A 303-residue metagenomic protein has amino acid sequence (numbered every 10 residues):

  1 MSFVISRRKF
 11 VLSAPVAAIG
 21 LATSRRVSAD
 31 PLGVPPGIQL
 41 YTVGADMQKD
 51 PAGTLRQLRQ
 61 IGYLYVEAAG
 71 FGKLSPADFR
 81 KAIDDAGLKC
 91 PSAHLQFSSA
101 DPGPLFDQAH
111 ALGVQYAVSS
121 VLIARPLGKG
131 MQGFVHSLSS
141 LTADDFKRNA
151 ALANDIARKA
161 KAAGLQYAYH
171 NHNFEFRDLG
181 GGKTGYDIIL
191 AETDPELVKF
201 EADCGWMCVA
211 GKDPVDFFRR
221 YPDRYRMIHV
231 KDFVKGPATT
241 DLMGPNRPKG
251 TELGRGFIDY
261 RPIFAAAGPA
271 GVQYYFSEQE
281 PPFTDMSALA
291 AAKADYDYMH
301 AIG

Functional and structural regions predicted by a protein language model:
M1-A18, A22: N-terminal secretory signal peptides and thylakoid transit peptides that target proteins across membranes
P15, Y65, L95-F200, L289: Active-site acidic/histidine proton-transfer and metal-coordination neighborhood in alpha/beta enzyme cores
S24-Q48, Q57: C-terminal segment of N-terminal export signals and the immediately downstream linker at the start of the mature
D30-P31, L55-Q60, L74-C90, G103-V114 (+4 more regions): Acidic (Asp/Glu)-rich catalytic clusters
V34-Q39, V66-A68, C90-A93, A117-S119 (+4 more regions): Hydrophobic faces of well-ordered beta-strands that scaffold small-molecule active sites in alpha/beta enzyme cores
I38, L58, V66, I83 (+5 more regions): Conserved, mostly hydrophobic/aromatic
G44-Q48, E67-D78, H94-G103, L127 (+5 more regions): Acidic-and-aromatic substrate-binding clefts and catalytic sites of carbohydrate-active enzymes
A162-F257, F264: Acidic/histidine-rich catalytic cores of soluble enzymes
